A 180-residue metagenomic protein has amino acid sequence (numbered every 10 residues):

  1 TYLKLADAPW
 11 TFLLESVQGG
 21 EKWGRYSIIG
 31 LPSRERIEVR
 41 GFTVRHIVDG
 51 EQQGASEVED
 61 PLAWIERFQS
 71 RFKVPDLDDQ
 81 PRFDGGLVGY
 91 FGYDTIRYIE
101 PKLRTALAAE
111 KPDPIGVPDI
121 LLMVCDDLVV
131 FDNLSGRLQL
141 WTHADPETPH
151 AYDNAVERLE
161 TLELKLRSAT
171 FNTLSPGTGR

Functional and structural regions predicted by a protein language model:
T1-T11, S16-E57, Y93-R180: Extended accessory regions or peripheral subdomains of proteins
I28-I29, P75-R82, L121: Short, charge-rich binding segments
D60-P81: FAD-binding glycine-rich core of flavoenzymes that anchor FAD
